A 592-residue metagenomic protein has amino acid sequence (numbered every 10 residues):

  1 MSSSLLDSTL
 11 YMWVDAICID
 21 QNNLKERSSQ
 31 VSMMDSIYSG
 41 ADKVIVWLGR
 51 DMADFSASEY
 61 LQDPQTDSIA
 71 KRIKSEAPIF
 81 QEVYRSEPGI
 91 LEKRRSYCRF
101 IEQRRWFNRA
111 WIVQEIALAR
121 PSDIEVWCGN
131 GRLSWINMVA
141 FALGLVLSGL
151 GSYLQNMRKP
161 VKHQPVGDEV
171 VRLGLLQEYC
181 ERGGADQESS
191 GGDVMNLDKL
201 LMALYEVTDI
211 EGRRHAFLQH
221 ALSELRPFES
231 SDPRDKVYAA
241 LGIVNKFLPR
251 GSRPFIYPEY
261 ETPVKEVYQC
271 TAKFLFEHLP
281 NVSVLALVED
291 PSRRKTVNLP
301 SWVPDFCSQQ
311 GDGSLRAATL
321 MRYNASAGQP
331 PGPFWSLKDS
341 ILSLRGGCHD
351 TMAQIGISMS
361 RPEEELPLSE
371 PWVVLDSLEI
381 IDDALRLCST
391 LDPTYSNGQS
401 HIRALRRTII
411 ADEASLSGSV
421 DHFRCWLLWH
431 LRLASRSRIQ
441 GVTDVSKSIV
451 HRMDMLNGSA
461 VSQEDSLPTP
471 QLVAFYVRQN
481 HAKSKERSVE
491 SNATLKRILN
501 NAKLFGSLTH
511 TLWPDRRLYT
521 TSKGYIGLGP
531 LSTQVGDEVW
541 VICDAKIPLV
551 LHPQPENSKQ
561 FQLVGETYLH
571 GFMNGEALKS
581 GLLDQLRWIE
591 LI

Functional and structural regions predicted by a protein language model:
M1-M12, A16-E26, P88-E92: Fold-level signal for large, globular catalytic cores of enzyme and receptor domains
S2, G40-K43, K246: Short helix-loop boundary/capping segments at the starts of domains
L5-L6, S39, L118: Short conserved AdoMet
D7-T9, A41, D123: A general structural motif
Y11, S29, S36, D51-I592: Acidic/Ser/Thr/Pro-rich low-complexity tail/linker regions in eukaryotic proteins
N22-M52: A short alpha/beta connector and helix-capping loop motif
